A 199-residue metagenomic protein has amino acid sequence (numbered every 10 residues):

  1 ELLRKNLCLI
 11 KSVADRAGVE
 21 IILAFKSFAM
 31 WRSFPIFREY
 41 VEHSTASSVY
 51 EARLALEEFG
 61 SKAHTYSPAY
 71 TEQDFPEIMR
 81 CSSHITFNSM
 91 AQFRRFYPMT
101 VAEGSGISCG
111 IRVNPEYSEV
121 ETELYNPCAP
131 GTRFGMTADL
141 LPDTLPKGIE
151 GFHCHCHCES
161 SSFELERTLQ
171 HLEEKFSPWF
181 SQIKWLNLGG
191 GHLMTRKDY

Functional and structural regions predicted by a protein language model:
E1, E166, D198-Y199: Proteins with a high burden of low-complexity, intrinsically disordered sequence enriched in S/T/G/P/A and R, requiring
E1-L3, L23: Short, N-terminal intrinsically disordered low-complexity segments that are rich in Pro/Gly and polar/charged residues
L3-N6, I10: Alpha-helical packing segments of well-folded alpha/beta enzyme cores
V19-W185: Active-site-proximal beta-alpha core segment in soluble small-molecule metabolic enzymes
E119, K184-D198: Flexible glycine/acidic-rich beta-alpha junction loops that bind and position SAM and/or redox cofactors in anaerobic
